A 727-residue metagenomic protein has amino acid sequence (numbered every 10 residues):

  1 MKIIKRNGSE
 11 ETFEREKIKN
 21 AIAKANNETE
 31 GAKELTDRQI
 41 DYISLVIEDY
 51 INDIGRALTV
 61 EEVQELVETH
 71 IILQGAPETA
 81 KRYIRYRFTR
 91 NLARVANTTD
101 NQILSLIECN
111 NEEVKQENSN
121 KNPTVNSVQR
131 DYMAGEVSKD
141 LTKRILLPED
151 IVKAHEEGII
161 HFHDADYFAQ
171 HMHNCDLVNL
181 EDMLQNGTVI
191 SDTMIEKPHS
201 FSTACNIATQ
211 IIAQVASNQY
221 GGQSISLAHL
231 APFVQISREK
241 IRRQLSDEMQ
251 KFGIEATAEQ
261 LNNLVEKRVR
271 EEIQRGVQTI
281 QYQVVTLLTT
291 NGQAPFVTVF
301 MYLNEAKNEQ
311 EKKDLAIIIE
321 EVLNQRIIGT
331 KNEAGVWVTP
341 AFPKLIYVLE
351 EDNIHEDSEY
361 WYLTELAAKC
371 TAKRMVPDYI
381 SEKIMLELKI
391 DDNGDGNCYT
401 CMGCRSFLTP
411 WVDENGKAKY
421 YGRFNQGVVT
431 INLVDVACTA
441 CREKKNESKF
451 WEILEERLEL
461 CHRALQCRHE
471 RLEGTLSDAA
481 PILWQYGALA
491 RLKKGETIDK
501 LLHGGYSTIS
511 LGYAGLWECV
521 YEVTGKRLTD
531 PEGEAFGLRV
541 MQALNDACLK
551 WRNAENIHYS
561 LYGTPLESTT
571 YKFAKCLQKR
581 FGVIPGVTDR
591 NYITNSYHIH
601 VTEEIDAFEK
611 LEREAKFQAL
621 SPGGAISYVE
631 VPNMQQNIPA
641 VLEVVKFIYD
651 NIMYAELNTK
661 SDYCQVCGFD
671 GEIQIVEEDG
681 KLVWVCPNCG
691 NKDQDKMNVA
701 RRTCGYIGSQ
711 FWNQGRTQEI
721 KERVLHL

Functional and structural regions predicted by a protein language model:
M1-N110, K721-H726: Charged, amphipathic alpha-helical regulatory modules used for macromolecular assembly or allosteric control
E14, V676, K681, T703-Y706: Conformational switch/transducer regions in large eukaryotic molecular machines and scaffolds
R15-K19, G75-E78, K307-L315, T524-R527 (+2 more regions): Short amphipathic alpha-helical segments with coiled-coil-like heptad repeat character
T89-A93, T99-G505, K526, D530-Q694 (+1 more regions): Conserved catalytic cores of very large enzyme subunits
I273-V277, Q281, E522, R716-E722: Metallocofactor- and cofactor-centric catalytic cores in central/energy metabolism, strongly enriched
I509-E522, Q542, R702: Contiguous, well-ordered alpha-helical segments that form the cores/surfaces of helical PPI scaffolds
N688-L727: Long insertion/accessory domains within large nucleic-acid-processing enzymes
